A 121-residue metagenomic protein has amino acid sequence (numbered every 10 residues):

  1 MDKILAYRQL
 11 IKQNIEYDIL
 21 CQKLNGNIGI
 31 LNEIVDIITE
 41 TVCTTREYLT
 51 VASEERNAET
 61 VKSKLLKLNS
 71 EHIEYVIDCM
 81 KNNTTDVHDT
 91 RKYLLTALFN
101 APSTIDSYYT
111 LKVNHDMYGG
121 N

Functional and structural regions predicted by a protein language model:
M1-N121: Electrostatic interaction modules used in gene-expression and signaling proteins
